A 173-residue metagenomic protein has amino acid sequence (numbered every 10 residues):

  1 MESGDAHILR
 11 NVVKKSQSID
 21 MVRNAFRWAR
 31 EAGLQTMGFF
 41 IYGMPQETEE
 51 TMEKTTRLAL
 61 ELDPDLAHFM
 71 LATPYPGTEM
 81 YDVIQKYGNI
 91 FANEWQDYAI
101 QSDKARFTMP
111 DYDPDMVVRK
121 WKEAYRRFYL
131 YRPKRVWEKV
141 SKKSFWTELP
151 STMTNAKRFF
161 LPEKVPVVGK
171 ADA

Functional and structural regions predicted by a protein language model:
M1-S144, V167, A171-A173: A structural motif corresponding to the C-terminal lobe/cap of the Radical SAM core domain
S144-P150, L161: Flexible, acidic/Gly-rich N-terminal and inter-domain linker regions that tether and position cofactor-handling modules
T154-A173: Short linear elements at protein peripheries
